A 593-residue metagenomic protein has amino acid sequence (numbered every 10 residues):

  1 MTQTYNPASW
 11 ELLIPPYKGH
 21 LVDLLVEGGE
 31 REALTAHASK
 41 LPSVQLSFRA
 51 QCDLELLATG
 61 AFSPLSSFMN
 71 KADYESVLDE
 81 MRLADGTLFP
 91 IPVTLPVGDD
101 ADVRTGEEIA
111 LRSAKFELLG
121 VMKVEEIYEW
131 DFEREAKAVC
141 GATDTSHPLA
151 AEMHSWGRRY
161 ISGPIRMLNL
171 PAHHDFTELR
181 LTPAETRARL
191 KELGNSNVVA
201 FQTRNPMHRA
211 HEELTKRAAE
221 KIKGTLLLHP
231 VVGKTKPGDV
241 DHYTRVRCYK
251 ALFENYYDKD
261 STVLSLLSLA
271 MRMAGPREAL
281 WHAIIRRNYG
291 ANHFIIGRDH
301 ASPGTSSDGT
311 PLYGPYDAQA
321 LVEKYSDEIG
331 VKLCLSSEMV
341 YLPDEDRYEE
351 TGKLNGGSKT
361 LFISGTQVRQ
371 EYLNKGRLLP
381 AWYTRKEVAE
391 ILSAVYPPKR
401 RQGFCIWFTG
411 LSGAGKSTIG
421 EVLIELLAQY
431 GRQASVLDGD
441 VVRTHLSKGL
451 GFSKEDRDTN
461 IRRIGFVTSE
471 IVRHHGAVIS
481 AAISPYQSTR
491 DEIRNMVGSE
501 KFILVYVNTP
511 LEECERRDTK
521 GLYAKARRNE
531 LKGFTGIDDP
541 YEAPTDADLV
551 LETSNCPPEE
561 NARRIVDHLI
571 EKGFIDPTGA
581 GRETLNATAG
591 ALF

Functional and structural regions predicted by a protein language model:
T2-R400: Active-site cores that bind ATP or allylic diphosphates and position pyrophosphate for catalysis
T262, A291-N292, G498-I503, T509 (+1 more regions): Short glycine-/polar-rich loops that comprise or flank the Walker A/P-loop and associated switch/sensor motifs
L342, N508-R564, E571-N586, G590-F593: Small-molecule kinase domains that catalyze NTP-dependent phosphoryl transfer to phosphate-bearing small molecules
F408: Hydrophobic anchor at the beta1->P-loop junction of P-loop NTPases
S412: The conserved Walker
K416: Conserved lysine of the Walker
E421-S469, R473: Conserved substrate/cofactor phosphate-moiety recognition/catalytic segment in nucleotide-dependent phosphotransferases
H445-G451, T468-A526, G533: ATP-dependent NMP and nucleoside kinases share a basic, alpha-helical "lid"
